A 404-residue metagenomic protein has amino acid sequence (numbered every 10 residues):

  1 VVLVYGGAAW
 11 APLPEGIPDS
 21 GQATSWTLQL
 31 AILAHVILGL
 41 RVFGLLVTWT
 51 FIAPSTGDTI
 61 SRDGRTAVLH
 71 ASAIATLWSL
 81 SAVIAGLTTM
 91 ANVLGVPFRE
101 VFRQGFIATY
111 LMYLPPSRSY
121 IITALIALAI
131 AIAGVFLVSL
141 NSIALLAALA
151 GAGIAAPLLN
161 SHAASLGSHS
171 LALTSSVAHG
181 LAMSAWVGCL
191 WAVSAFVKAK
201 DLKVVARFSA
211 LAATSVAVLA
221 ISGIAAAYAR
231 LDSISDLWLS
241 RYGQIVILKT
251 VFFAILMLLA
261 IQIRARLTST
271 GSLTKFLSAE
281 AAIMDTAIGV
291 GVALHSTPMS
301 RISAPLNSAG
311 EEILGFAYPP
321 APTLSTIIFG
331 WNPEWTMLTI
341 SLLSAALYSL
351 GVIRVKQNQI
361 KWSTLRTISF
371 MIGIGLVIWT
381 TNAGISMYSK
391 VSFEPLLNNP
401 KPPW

Functional and structural regions predicted by a protein language model:
V1-W404: Polytopic transmembrane helical bundles with strong interfacial aromatic enrichment
